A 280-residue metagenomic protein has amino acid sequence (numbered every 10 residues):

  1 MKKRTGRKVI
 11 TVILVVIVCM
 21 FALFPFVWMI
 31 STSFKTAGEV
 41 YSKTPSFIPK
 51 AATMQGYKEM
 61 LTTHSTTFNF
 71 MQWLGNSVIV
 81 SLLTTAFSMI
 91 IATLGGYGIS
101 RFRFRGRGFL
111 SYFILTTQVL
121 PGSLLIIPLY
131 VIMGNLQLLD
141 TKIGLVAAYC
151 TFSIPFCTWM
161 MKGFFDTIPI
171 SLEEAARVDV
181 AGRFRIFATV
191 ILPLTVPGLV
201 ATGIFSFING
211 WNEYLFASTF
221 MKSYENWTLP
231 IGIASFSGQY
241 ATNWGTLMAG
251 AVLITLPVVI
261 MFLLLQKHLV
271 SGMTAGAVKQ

Functional and structural regions predicted by a protein language model:
K2-Q280: A structural signal for multi-pass alpha-helical bundles of membrane permease subunits that mediate small-molecule
